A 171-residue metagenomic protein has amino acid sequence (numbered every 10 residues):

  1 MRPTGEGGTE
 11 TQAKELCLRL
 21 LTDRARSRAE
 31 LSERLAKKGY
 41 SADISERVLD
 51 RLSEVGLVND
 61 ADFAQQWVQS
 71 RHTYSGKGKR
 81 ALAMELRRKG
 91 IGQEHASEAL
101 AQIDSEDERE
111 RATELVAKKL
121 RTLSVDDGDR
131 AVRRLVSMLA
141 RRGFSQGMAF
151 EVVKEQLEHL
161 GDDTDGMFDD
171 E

Functional and structural regions predicted by a protein language model:
M1-E171: An alpha-helical, amphipathic repeat domain used for nucleic-acid recognition, typified by the mTERF helical solenoid
